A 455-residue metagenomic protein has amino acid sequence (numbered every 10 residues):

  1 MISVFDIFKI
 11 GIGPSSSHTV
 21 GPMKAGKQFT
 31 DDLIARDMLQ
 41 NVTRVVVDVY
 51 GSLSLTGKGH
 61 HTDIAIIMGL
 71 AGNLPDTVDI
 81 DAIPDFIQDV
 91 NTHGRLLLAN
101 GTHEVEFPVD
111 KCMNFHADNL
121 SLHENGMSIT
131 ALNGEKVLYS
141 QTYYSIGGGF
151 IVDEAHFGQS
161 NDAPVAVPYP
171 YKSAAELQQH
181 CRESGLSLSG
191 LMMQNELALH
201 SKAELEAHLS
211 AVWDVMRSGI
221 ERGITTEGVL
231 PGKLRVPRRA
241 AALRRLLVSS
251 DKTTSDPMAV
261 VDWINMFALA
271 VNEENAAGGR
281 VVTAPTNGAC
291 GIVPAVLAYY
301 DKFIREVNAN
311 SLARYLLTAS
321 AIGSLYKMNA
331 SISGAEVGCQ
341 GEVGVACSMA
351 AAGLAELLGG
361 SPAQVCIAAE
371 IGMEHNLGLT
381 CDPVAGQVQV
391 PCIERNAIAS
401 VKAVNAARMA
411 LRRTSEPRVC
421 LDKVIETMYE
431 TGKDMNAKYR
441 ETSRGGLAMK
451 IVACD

Functional and structural regions predicted by a protein language model:
M1-S3, D37-V42, T56: N-terminal glycine-rich anion-binding loops that anchor highly charged ligand groups
F8-G26, A277-V296, C339-C347: Conserved phosphate/anionic-ligand binding catalytic regions in large, soluble enzymes, centered on
S17-I34, P294-E306, A351-G359: Alpha-helical support elements that line or immediately flank enzyme active sites and cofactor-binding pockets
R44-G57, D89-L97, L243, Y315-N329 (+2 more regions): Short, mixed-charge aromatic SLiMs
P75-T253: C-terminal regulatory domains involved in ligand/effector binding and gene-expression control
H200-G338, G446-D455: Accessory "access/gating" subregions that flank catalytic or transport cores
V307, T318, S324-A397, M409-R418: Hydrophobic alpha-helical bundle architecture
R418-D455: Extended hydrophobic packing segments that form well-structured cores
